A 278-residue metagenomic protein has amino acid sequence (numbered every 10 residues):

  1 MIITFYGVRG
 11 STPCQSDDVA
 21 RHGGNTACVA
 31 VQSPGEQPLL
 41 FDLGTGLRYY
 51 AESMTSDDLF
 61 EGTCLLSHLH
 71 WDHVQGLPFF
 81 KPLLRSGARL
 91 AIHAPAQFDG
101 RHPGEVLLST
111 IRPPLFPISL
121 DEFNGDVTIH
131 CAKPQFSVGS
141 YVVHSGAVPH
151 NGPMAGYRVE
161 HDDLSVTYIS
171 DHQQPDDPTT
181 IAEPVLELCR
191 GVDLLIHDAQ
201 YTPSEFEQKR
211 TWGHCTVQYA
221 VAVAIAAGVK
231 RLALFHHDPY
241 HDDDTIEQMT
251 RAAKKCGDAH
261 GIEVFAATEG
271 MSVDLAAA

Functional and structural regions predicted by a protein language model:
M1-T167, L186, E247-A277: Binuclear metal-dependent hydrolase catalytic cores
F41, S67, I169-S170, H197-A199 (+1 more regions): Active-site flanking residues adjacent to catalytic metal/cofactor-binding acidic residues
S165, D176-T268: Cap/insert and terminal regions of metallo-dependent hydrolase folds
